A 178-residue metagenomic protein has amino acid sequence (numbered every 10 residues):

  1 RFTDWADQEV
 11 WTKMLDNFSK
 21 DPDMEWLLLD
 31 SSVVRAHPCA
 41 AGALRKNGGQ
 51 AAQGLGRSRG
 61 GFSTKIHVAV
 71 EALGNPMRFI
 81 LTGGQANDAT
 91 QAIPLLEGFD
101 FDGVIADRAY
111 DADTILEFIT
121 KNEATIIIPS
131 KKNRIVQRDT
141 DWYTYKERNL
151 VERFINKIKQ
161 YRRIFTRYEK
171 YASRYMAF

Functional and structural regions predicted by a protein language model:
R1-F178: Short alpha-helical elements
